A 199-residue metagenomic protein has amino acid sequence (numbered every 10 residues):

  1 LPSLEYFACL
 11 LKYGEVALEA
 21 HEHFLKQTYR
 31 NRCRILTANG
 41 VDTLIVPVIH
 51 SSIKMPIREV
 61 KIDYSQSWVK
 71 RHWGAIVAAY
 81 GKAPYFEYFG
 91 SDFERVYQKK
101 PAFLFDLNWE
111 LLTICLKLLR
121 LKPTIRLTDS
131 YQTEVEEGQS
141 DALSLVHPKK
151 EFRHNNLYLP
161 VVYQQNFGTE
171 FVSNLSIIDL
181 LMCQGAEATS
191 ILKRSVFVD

Functional and structural regions predicted by a protein language model:
L1-D199: Residues lining hydrophobic/aromatic ligand-binding pockets adjacent to catalytic sites
